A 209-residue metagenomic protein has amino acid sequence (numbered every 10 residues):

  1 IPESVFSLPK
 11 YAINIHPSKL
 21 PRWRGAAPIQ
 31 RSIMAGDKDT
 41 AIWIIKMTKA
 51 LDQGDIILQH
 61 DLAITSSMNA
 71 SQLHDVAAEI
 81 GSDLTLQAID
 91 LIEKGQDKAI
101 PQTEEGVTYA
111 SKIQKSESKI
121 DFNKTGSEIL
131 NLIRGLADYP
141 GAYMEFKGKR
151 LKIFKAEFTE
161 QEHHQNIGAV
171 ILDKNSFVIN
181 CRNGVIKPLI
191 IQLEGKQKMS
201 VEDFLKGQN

Functional and structural regions predicted by a protein language model:
I1-Y109, S116: Donor/substrate-binding cores of folate-linked one-carbon enzymes
P2-A12, S32, M47, L73-A78 (+3 more regions): Short, surface-exposed, charge-dense and proline/glycine-enriched linear segments
R22-A26, F122, Q197: Alpha-helix N-cap/helix-start motif
D39, Q53-G54, K115-E117, G148 (+2 more regions): Sequence-level motif detector for i,i+2 pairs with an aromatic at +2
D61-I64, V107-N123, A156-Q165: Short, charged low-complexity intrinsically disordered segments located at boundaries of structured domains
D90-E145: Active-site-lining helix/loop region of Rossmann-like oxidoreductase modules
N123-N209: An anion-binding loop in the catalytic cleft
